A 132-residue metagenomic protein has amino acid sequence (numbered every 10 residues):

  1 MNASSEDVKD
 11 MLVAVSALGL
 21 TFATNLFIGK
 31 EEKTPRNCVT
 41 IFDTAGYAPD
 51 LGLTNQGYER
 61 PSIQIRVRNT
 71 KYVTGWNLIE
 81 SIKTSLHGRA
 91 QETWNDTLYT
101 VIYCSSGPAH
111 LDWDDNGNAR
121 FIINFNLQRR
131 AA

Functional and structural regions predicted by a protein language model:
M1-N55, N77, R89-N95: Small/polar-rich, solvent-exposed N-terminal microdomains that initiate assembly or binding
N37, P61, G107-A109: Short beta-strand or tight-loop elements that sit immediately N-terminal to catalytic metal-binding acidic residues
P49, V73-G75, A131: Residue-level signal for secondary-structure boundary sites
G57-K71, I82, A119-R129: Oligomerization/assembly interface segments of phage tail-like spikes and tubes
V67-Q91: Mid-chain, well-packed structural core segment of small domains
H87-A132: Acidic-leaning, charged glycine-interspersed low-complexity segments
